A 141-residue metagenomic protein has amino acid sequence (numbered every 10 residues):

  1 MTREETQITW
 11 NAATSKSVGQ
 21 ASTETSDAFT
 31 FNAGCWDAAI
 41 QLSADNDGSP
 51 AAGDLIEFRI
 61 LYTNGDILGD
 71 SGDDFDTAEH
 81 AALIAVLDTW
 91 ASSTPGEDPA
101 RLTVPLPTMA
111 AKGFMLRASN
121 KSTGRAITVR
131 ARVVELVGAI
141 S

Functional and structural regions predicted by a protein language model:
M1-K16, M109-G113, A118-S141: C-terminal interaction-tip segments
M1-S43: Solvent-exposed, flexible loop/coil segments flanking beta-strands in beta-rich domains
D27, A85-R125, R132-V134: Beta-sandwich interaction modules
F31-Q41, A51-L55, M109-G113, A126: Extended extracellular/luminal ectodomain segments enriched in beta-structured repeat modules
Q41-D45, R59-L61, R117-S119, R132: Residue-level recognition of well-ordered beta-strand positions that form the cores of beta-sheet-rich folds across
D45-L55, D66-L68, K121-I127: Extended, low-complexity, turn-rich repeat/linker tracts enriched in Gly/Pro/Ser/Thr and Asp/Glu that occur
R59-A100: Terminal beta-strand-rich extracellular "head" domains that mediate receptor/glycan or other ligand binding
